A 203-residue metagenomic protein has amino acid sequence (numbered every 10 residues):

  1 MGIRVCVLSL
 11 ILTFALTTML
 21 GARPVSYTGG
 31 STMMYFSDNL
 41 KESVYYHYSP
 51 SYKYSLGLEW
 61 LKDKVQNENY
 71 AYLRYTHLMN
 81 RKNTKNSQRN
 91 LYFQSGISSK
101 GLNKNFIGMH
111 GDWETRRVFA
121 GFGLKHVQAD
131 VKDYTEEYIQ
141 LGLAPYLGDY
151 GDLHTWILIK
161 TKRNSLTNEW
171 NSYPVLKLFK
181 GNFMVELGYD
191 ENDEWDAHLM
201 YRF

Functional and structural regions predicted by a protein language model:
M1-S26: Cleavable N-terminal export/targeting peptides
R4-C6, T32-M33, V44-P50: N-terminal soluble segments of membrane proteins
G21-Y35, Q88-N90, L143-G148, H198 (+1 more regions): Flexible, glycine-rich linker and terminal segments associated with outer-membrane beta-barrel/transport systems
P24, G57-V65, R74-M79, N83: Secretion/assembly modules of Gram-negative surface proteins
Y27-S37, Y54-D63, Q88-S99, V118-Q128 (+3 more regions): Transmembrane beta-strand segments that form the barrel wall of outer-membrane beta-barrel proteins
D38, N103, T167-N168: Short secondary-structure boundary/capping elements
E42-S51, N69-T84, N105-R117, T135-D149 (+2 more regions): Feature captures outer-membrane beta-barrel proteins of Gram-negative bacteria and organelles
K64-N67, K100-N103, A129-T135: Replace "Gram-negative outer membrane beta-barrel proteins" with "bacterial and organellar outer membrane beta-barrel
